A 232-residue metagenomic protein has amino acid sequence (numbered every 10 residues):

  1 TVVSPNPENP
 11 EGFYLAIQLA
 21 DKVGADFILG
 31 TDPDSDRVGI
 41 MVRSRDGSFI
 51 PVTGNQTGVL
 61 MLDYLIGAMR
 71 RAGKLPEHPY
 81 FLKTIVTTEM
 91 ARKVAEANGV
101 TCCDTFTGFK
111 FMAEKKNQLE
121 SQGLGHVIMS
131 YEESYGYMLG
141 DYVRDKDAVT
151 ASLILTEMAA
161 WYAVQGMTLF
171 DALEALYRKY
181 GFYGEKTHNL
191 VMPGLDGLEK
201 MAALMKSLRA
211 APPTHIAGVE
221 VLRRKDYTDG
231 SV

Functional and structural regions predicted by a protein language model:
T1, L62, M112-K116: Short, charged, surface-exposed secondary-structure boundary motifs
T1-R37: N-terminal small/polar loop signature for handling phosphorylated ligands or for N-terminal nucleophile
V2-P5, S44-R45, N117-S121: Short low-complexity, flexible loop/linker segments enriched in glycine and/or proline with clustered acidic
G12-L15, M61, F111: Well-ordered alpha-helical segments embedded in enzymatic catalytic cores
D21, A25-F27, S48-I50, A68-V232: Phosphate-binding and adjacent anionic-ligand microenvironments
D32-D34, M41, S134: Anionic group-transfer/hydrolysis microenvironments
D36-N55, A91: Short Gly/Thr/Asp-enriched flexible loops that form oxyanion-binding sites at enzyme active sites
T53-L65: Catalytic or ion-translocation cores adjacent to nucleophile or general acid/base/metal-coordination motifs in diverse
